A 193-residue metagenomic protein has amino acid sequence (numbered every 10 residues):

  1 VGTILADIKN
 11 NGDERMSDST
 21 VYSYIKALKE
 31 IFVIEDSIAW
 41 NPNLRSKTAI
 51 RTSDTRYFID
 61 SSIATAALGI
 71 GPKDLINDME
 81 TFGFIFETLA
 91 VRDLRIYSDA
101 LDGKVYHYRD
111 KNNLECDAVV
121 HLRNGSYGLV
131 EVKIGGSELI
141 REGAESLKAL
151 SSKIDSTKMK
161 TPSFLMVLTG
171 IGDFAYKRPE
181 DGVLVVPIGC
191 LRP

Functional and structural regions predicted by a protein language model:
V1-S126: Accessory nucleic acid-recognition modules appended to NTPase machines
A66, L139-R141, F174-R178: Switch/connector loops and helix/strand junctions flanking conserved nucleotide-binding motifs in nucleotide-processing
Y97-A100, K148-T161: Arginine/glycine-rich "motif VI" loop of SF2 helicases in the C-terminal RecA-like domain
R109, V167-T169: Short beta-strand/turn micro-motifs composed of small residues that flank or help shape donor/cofactor-binding pockets
G125-Y127, K160-F164: Short glycine-/polar-rich loops that comprise or flank the Walker A/P-loop and associated switch/sensor motifs
Y127-E138: Active-site ExK catalytic segment of metal-dependent nucleases
G136-L147: Active-site-adjacent loop/helix micro-motif of nuclease/hydrolase catalytic cores
G170-P193: Domain-level recognition of nuclease-like catalytic cores that cleave nucleotide substrates
